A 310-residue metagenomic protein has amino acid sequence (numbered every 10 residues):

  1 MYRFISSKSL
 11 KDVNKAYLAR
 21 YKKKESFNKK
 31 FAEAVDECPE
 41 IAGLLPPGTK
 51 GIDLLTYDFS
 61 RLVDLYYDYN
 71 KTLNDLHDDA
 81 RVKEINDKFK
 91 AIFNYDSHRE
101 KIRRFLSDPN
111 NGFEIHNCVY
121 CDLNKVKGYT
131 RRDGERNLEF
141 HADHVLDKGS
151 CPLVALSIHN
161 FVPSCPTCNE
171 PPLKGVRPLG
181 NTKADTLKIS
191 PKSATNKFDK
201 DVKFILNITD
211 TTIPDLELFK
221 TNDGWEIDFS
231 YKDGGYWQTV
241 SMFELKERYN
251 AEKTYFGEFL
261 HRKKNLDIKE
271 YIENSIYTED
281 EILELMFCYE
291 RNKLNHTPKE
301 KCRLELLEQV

Functional and structural regions predicted by a protein language model:
M1-F105: N-terminal accessory alpha/beta regions
Y2-E37, H77, F219-V310: C-terminal, charged low-complexity interaction regions
I102-E114, L153-I158: Short, flexible, mixed-charge glycine/proline-rich loop motifs that serve as phosphate/nucleic-acid-contacting
L106-E139, C165-T167: Short cysteine-rich loop/turn motifs with clustered Cys
K125-N160, K174-P178, A184-K188, K192: Histidine-centered nuclease catalytic patch
P152, P171-W237: Domain-level detector of nuclease and nuclease-like folds in predominantly extracellular/periplasmic contexts
N160-P171: Aromatic- and glycine-enriched beta-alpha-beta binding-site module
